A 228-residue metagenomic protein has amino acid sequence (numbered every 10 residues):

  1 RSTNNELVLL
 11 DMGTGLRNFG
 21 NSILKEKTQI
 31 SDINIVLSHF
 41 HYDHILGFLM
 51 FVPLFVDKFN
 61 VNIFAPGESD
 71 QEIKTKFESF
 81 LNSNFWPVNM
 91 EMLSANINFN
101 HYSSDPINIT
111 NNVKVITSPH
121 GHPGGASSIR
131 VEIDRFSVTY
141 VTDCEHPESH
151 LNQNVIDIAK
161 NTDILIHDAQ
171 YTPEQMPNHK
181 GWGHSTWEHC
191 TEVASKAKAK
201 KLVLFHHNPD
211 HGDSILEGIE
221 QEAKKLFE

Functional and structural regions predicted by a protein language model:
R1-T139, H150, V155-I156, L216-E228: Binuclear metal-dependent hydrolase catalytic cores
L10, S38, V141-T142, H167-A169 (+1 more regions): Active-site flanking residues adjacent to catalytic metal/cofactor-binding acidic residues
G15, H41, G121, E145 (+2 more regions): Catalytic metal-binding/acid-base residues of hydrolase active sites
I63, G67-D70, E145-H146, H207-H211: Short histidine/acidic/glycine/proline-rich micro-motifs that form metal- and phosphate-coordinating active-site loops
P147-F227: Cap/insert and terminal regions of metallo-dependent hydrolase folds
